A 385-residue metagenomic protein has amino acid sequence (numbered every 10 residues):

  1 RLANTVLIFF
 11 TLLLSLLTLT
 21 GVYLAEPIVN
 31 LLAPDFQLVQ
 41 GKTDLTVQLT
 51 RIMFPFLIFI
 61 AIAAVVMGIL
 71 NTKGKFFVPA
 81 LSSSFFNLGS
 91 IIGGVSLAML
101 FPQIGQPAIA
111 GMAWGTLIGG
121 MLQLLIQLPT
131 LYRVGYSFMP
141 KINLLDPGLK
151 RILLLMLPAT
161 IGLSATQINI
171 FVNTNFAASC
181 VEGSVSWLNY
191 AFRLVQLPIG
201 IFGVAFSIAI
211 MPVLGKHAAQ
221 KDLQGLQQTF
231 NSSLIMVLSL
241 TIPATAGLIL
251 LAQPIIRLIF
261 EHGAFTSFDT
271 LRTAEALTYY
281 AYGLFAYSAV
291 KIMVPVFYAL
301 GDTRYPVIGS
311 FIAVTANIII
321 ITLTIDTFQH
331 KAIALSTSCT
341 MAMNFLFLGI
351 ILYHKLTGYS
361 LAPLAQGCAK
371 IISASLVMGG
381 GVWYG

Functional and structural regions predicted by a protein language model:
R1-G385: Membrane-embedded alpha-helical bundles of multi-pass transporters/translocases, especially carrier/permease families
